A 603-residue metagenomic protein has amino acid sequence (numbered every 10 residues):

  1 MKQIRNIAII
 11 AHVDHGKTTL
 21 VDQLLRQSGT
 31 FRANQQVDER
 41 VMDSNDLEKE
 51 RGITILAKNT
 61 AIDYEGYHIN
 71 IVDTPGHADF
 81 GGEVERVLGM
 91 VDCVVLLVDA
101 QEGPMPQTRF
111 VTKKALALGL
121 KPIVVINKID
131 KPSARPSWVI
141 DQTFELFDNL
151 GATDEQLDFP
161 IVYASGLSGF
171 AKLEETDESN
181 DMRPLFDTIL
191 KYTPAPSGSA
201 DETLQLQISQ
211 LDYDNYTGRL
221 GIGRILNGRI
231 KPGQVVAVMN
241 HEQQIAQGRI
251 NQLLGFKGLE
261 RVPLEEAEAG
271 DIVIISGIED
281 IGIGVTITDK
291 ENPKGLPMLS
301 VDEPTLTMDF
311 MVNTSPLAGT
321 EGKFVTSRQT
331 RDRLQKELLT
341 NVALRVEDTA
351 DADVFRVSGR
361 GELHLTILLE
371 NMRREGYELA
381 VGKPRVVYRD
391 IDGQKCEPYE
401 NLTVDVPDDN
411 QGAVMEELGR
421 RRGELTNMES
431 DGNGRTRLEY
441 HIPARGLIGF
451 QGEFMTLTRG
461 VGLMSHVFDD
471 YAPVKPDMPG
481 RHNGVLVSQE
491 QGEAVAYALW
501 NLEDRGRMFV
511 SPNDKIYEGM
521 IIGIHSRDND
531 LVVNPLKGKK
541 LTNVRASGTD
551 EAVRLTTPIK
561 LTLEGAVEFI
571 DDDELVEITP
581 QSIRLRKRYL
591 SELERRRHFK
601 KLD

Functional and structural regions predicted by a protein language model:
M1-D603: Structural and coupling elements of P-loop NTPases
